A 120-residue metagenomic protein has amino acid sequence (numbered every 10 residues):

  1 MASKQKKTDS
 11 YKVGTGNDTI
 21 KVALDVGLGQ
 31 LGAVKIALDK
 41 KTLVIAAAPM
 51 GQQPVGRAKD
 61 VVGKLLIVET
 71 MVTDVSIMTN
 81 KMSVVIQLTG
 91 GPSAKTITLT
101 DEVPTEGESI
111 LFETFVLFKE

Functional and structural regions predicted by a protein language model:
M1-I36, K59-L65, E69-E120: Beta-strand-rich recognition domains
I36-A58: Tryptophan-paired
